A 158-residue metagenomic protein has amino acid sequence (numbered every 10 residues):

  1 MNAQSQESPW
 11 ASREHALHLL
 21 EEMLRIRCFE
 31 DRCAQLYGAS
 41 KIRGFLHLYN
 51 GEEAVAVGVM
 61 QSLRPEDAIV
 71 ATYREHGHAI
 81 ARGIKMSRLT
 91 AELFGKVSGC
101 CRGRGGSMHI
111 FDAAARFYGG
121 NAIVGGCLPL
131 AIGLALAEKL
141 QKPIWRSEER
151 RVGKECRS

Functional and structural regions predicted by a protein language model:
M1-V55: Conserved acidic/glycine
D31-Q35, A39-R151: Cofactor-binding active-site loop characterized by glycine-rich and histidine/acidic residues
G153-S158: Positively charged, low-complexity/disordered segments
